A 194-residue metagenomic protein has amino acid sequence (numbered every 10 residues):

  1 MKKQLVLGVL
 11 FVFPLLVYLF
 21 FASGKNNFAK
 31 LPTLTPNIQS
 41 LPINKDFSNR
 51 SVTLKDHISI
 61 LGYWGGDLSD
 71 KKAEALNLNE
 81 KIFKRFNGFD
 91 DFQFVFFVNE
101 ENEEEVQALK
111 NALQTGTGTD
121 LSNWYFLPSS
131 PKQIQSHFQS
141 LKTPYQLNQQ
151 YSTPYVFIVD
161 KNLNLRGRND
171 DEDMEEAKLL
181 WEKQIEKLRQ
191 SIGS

Functional and structural regions predicted by a protein language model:
M1-D46: N-terminal targeting signals for export/organelle localization
L34-S48, A73-L76, E104-A108: Periplasmic c-type cytochrome electron-transfer domains
R50-N79, F94-V95: Short active-site neighborhood of thiol/selenol oxidoreductases, capturing the structured segment around
K55, F89-F92, Y151-P154: Extracytoplasmic
A73-L127, P131-H137: Structural microenvironment flanking redox-active thiols in thiol-disulfide oxidoreductases
S122-W124, K142-F157: Structural micro-motif
F138-Q146, K161-N164: Short, surface-exposed amphipathic charged segments that create phosphate/polyanion-binding patches used for binding
Q150-S194: Thiol-/selenol-based redox modules, centered on thioredoxin-like and closely related oxidoreductase domains
